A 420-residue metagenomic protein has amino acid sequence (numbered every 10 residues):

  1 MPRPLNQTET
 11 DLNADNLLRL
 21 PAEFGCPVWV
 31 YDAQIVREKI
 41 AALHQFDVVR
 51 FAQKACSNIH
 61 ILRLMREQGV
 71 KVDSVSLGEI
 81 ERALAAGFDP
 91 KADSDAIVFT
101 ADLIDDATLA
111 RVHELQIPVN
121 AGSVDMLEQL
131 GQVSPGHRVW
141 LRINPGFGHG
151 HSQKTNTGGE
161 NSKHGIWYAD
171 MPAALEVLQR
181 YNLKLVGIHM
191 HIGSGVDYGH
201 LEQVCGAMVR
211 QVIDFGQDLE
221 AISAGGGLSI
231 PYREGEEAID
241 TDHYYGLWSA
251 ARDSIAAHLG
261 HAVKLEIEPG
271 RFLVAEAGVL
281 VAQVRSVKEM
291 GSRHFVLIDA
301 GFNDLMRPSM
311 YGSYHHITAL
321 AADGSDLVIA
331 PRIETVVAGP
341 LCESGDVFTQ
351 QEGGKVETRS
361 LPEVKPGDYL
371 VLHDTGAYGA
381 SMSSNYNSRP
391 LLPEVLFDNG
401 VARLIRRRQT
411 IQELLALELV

Functional and structural regions predicted by a protein language model:
M1-H137, N161, E176, R180-K184 (+3 more regions): A charged N-terminal "starter" segment
L12, A262-V420: Charged (often Lys/Glu-rich) extended helix/loop segments that serve as interaction or gating elements
I35, A55-S57, G78-E79, L103-D105 (+7 more regions): Active-site-proximal loop/turn and secondary-structure-junction residues that shape catalytic pockets, frequently
V36, K54, S76, V112 (+7 more regions): Conserved, mostly hydrophobic/aromatic
K71, V98, N120, W140-R142 (+8 more regions): Structured core elements
Q132-V133, I213-L219, D242-G246, A250 (+2 more regions): Acidic/histidine-enriched ion/cofactor-binding microenvironments in catalytic or ligand-binding pockets
G136-G148: Glycine-rich, aromatic-flanked loop segments that form ligand/cofactor-binding clefts across common enzyme folds
P145-V287, N387-R389, D398: Active-site loop/helix belt of alpha/beta enzymes
